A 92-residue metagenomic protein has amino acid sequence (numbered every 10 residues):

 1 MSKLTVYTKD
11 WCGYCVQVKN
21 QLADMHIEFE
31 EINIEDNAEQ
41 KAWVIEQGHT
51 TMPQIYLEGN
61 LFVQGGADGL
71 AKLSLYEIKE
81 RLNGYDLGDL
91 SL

Functional and structural regions predicted by a protein language model:
M1-E30: Local sequence-structure signature of Cys/Sec-based thiol-disulfide redox active-site neighborhoods
D10, N33-D36, G59: Structured beta->alpha junctions
Q17, Q21, E28, E46 (+1 more regions): Non-catalytic interaction surface on structured domains
I32-T50, G84: Thioredoxin-like thiol-disulfide oxidoreductase module
Q54: ATP-grasp fold ATP-binding core
L57-S91: Non-catalytic, surface beta->alpha helical segment in thiol-disulfide oxidoreductase systems
